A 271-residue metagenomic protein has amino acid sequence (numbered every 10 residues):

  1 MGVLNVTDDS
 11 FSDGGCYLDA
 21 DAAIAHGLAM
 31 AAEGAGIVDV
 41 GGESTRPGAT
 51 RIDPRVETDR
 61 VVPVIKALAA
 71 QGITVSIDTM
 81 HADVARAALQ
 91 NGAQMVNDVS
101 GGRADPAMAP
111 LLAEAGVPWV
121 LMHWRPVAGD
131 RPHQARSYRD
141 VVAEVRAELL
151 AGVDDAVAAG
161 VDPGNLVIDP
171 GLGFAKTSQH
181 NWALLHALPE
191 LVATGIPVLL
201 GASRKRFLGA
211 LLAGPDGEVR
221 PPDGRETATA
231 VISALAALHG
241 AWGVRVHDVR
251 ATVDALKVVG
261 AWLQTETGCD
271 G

Functional and structural regions predicted by a protein language model:
M1, A35, T74, A93-Q94 (+1 more regions): Hydrophobic "anchor" residues on beta-strands that sit immediately upstream of conserved functional sites
S12-H26, T45-A69, I73-T74, M80-D83 (+4 more regions): Active-site-adjacent loop and "lid" segments of alpha/beta metabolic enzymes
A25-G41, H239: Catalytic domains of carbohydrate-active enzymes, especially glycoside hydrolases
M30-A31, V38, V96, L166 (+1 more regions): Hydrophobic residues within beta-strands of alpha/beta enzymes
V40-E43, P47, D169-L172: Glycine-rich beta-strand-to-loop/alpha-helix junction loops that act as flexible
V157-V167: Short, structured loop/turn "capping" segments at alpha-beta junctions
